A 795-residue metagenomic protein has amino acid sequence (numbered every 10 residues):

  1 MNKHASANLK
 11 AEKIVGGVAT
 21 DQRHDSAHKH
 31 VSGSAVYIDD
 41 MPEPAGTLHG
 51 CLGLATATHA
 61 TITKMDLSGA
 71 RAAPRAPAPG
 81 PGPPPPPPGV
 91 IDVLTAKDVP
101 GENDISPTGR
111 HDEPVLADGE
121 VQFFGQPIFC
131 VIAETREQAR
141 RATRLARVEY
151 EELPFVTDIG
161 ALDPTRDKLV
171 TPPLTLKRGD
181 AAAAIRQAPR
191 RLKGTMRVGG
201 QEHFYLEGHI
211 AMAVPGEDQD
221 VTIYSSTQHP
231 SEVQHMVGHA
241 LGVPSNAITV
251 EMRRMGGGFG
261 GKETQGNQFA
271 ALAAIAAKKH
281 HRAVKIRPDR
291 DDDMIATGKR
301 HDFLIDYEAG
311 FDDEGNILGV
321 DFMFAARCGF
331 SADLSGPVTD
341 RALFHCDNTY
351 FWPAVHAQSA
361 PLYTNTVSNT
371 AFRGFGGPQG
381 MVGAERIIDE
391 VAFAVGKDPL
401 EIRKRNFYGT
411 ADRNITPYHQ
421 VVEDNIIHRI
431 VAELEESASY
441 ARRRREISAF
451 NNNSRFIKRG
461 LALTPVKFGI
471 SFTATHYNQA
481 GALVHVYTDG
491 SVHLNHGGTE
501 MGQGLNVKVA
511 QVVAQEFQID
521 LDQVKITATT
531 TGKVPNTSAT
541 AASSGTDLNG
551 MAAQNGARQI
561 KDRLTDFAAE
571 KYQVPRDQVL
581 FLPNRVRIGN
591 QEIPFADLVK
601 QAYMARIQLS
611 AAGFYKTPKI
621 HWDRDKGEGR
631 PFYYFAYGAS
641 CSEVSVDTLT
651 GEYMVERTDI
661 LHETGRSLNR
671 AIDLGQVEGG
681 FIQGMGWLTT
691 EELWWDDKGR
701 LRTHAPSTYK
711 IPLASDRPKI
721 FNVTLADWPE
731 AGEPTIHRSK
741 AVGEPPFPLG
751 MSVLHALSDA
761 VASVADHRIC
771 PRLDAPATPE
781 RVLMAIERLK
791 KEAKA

Functional and structural regions predicted by a protein language model:
M1-P172, G194, K279: Flexible, low-hydrophobicity surface segments
T20, D25-G33, P173-A211, D302-I387 (+3 more regions): Glycine-rich loop/linker segments at domain edges
A72, G80, P86-V90, A96-V99 (+5 more regions): C-terminal catalytic domains of large/alpha subunits in multi-subunit enzymes
D104-T108, A142-L145, S225, Q234-M236 (+13 more regions): Short acidic, glycine/serine/threonine-rich loops at helix termini
H111, Q228-P230, G238-G242, Q265-A276 (+4 more regions): A glycine- and small-aliphatic-rich helix-loop capping segment at beta-alpha/alpha-beta transitions that lines
P164-L241, F407-S491, R702-A714, I720-T724: Helix-loop-helix junctions that connect adjacent transmembrane helices in secondary transporters/permeases, recognized
R254-H281, K285-R287, L505-V513: Thiamine diphosphate
